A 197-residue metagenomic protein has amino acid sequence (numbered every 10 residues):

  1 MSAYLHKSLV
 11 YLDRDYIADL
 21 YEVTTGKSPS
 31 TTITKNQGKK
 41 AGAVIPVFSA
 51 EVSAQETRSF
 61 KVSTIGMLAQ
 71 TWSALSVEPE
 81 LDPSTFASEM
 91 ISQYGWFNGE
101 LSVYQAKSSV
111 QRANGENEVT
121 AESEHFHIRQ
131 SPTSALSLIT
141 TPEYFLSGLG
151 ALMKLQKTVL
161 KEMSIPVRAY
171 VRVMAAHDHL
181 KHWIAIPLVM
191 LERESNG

Functional and structural regions predicted by a protein language model:
M1-T32, S53-A121: Membrane pore-forming effector domains from diverse proteins
A3-L5, N36, I45, S164: A generic structural signal for short, non-catalytic loop/turn and secondary-structure boundary residues
K7, K27, K35, K39-K40 (+5 more regions): Context-gated lysine
V10, I17, G38, G42-A43 (+3 more regions): Sequence-pattern detector for short linear motifs and compositional/periodic biases rather than a specific fold
T32-R58: Short, cationic, amphipathic peptide segments
G95-G197: Long, helix-rich, hydrophobic modules that act as membrane-proximal anchors or helical bundle/coiled-coil regulators
